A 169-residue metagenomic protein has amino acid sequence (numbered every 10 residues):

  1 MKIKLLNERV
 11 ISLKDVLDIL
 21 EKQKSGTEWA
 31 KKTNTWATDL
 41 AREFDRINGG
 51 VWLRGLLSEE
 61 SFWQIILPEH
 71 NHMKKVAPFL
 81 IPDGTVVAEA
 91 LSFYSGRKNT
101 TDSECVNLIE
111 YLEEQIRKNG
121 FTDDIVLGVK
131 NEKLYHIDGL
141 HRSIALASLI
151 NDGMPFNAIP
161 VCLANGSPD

Functional and structural regions predicted by a protein language model:
M1-L17: N-terminal leader/presequence regions that precede the main folded/catalytic core
L5, I19, Q23, T27 (+6 more regions): Short alpha-helix boundary/capping and kink motifs at helix termini
G49, L53: Charged (Asp/Glu and Lys/Arg) segments that form or flank catalytic channels of large polymer- and nucleotide-handling
N131-E132, H141-S143, G166-P168: Short, solvent-exposed loop/turn segments at secondary-structure junctions
L140-F156: Short active-site loop/helix that positions an aromatic residue
N151-D169: Alpha-helical oligomerization segments
